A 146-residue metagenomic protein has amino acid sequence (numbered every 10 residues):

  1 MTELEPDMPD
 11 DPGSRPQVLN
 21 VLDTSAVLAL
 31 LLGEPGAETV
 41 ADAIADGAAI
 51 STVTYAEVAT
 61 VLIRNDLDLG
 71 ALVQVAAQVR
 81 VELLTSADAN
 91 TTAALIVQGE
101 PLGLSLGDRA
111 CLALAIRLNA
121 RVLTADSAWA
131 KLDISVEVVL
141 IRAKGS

Functional and structural regions predicted by a protein language model:
M1-I50, V61-Q74, G145-S146: Short, well-structured N-terminal submotif of metal-dependent ribonuclease cores
M1-L19, L112, I116-S146: Acidic, PIN/NYN-like endoribonuclease modules and their adjacent C-terminal/linker elements
T2-D7, E82-L123: Active-site neighborhoods of divalent-metal-dependent phosphate/nucleic-acid chemistry enzymes
A26-V27, T54, D88, A110-C111 (+1 more regions): Alpha-helix capping/helix-boundary segments
A43, Q74-A76, A115, D133: A generic structural signal for well-ordered alpha-helical segments
D46-I50, Q78-L83, R121: Short loop->beta-strand "edge-of-pocket" segments that line small-molecule binding or catalytic clefts across diverse
D66-L69, G99-E100, V139-R142: Short, hinge-like loop/turn segments at secondary-structure boundaries
